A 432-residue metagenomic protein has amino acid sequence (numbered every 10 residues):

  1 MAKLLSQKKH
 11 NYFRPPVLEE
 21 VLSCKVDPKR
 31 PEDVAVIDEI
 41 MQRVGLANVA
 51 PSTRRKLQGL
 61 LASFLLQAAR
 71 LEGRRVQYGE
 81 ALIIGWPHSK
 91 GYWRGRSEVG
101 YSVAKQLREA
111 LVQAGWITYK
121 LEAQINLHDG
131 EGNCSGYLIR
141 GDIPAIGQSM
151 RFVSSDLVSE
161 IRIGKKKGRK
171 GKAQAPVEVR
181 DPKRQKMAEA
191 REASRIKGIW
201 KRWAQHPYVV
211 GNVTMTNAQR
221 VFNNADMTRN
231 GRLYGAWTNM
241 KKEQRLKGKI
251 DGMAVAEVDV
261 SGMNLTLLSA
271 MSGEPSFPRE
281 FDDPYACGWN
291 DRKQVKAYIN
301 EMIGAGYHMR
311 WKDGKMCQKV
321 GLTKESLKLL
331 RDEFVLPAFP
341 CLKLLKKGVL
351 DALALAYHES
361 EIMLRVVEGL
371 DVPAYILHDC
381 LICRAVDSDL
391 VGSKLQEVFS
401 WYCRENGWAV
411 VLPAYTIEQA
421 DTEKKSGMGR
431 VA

Functional and structural regions predicted by a protein language model:
K3-A81, A352-A354: Short alpha-helical segments that sit at the start of domains
I40, V44-P51, G79-Y101, G235-V349 (+1 more regions): Helical catalytic core of nucleic-acid polymerases
Q106-A110, V366, K394: Residues in the recognition helix of alpha-helical DNA-binding motifs
R108-L127, A374-Y375: A short, conserved structural fragment
S135-Q294, H378-C380, L395: Acidic, glycine-rich two-metal-ion catalytic cores of nucleic acid-processing enzymes
D259-V260, I299, P373-A385: Catalytic palm active-site di-aspartate
G306-D313, S388-A432: C-terminal polymerase-core module
G348-A374: C-terminal accessory/binding modules appended to enzymatic or scaffolding proteins
